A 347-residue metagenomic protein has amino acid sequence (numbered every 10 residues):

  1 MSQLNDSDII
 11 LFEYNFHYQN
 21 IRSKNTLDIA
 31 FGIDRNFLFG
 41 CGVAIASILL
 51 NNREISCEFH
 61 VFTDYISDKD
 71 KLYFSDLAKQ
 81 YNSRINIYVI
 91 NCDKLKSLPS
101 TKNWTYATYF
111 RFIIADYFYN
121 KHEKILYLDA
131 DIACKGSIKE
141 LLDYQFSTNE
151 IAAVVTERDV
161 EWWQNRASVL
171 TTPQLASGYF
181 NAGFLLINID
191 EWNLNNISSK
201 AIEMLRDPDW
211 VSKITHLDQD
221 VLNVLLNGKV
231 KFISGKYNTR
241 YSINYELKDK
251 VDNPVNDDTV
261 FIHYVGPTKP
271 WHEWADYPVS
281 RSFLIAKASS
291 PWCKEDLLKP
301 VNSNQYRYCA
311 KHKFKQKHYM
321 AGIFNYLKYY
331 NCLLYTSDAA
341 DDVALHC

Functional and structural regions predicted by a protein language model:
M1-G32: N-proximal low-complexity "stem/linker" segments adjacent to membrane-targeting elements
L38-N52: Histidine-anchored nucleotide/phosphate-binding helix
Y81-D116: Active-site-proximal specificity loops/subdomain of glycosyltransferases
I125: Short aromatic/hydrophobic "clamp" motif used to bind/position activated sugar donors
D129-A133: The conserved acidic donor/metal-binding loop of glycosyltransferases
G136-W162: Conserved donor-nucleotide/metal-binding helix-loop-beta segment in metal-dependent transferases, i.e., the alpha-helix
R158, S177-W274: Catalytic core and acceptor-binding pocket of nucleotide-sugar-dependent glycosyltransferases
Y335-A340: Conserved small/polar residues in nucleotide/adenosyl-binding loops
